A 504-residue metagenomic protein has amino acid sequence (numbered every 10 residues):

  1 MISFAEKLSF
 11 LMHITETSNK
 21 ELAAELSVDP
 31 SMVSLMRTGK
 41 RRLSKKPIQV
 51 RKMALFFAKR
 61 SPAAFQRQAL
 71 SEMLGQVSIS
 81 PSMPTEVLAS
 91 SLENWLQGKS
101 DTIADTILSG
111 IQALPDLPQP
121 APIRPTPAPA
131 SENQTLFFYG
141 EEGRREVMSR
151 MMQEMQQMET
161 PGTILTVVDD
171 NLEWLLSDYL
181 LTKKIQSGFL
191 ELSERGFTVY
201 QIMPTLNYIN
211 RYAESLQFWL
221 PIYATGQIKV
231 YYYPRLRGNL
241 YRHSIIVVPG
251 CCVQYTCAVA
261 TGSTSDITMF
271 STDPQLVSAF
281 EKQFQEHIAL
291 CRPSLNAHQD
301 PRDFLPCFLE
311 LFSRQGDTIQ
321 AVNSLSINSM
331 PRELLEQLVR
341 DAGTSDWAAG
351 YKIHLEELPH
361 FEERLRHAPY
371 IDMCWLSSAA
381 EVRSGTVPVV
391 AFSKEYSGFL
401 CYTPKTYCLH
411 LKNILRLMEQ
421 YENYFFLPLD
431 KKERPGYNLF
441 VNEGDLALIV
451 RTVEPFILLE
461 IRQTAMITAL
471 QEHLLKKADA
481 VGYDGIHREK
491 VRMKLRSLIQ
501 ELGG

Functional and structural regions predicted by a protein language model:
M1-T17: A short, Lys/Arg-rich alpha-helix, primarily the initiator
M12, A23, A54: The alpha-helix within a helix-turn-helix
M12, R37, F57: DNA major-groove recognition helix of helix-turn-helix
S18-A24: Short alpha-helical "recognition helix" segments of helix-turn-helix
S27-S44, E72: Recognition helix of helix-turn-helix/homeodomain-like DNA-binding domains that insert into the DNA major groove
P47-A64: DNA major-groove recognition helix of helix-turn-helix/homeodomain DNA-binding modules
P62-F138, S149-Q153: Helix-turn-helix/homeodomain-like alpha-helical modules used for DNA recognition and transcription-factor dimerization
P129-E501: Hydrophobic protein-protein interaction segments
